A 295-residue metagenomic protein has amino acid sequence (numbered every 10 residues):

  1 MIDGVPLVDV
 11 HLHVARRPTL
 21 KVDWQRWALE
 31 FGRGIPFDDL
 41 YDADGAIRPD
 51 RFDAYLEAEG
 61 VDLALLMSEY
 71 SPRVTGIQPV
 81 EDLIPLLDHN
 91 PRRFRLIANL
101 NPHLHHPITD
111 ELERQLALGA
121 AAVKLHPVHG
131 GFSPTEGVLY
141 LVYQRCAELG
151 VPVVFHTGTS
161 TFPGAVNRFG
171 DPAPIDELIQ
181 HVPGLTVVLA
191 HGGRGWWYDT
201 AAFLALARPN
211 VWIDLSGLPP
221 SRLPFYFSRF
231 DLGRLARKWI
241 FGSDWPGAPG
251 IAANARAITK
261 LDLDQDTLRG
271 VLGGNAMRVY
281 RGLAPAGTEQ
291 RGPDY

Functional and structural regions predicted by a protein language model:
M1-V10, T19-A58, L63, L235-I240 (+1 more regions): Mid-to-C-terminal alpha-helical segments outside catalytic/metal-binding sites
L7-A15, Q115, L178: A generic "structured core" feature
L7-V10, L65-M67, I97-A98, K124 (+3 more regions): Active-site neighborhood of phospho(di)ester-bond hydrolases with catalytic His/Asp-centered motifs
H11, L56, L83, Q115 (+7 more regions): Conserved, mostly hydrophobic/aromatic
A15-P18, S71-V74, P102-H106, G130 (+4 more regions): Active-site environment of divalent metal-dependent phosphoester hydrolases
A46-F52, Q78-I84, P107-D110, D171-I175 (+2 more regions): Alpha-helical scaffolding within the catalytic cores of extracellular/periplasmic polymer-degrading hydrolases
D62-L63, Y70-T161, A165-F169: Active-site gating/metal-coordination segments in enzymes
A120-A122, F132-I240, G287, D294-Y295: Catalytic pocket-lining loop regions of alpha/beta-barrel enzymes, especially the amidohydrolase/enolase/GH5 lineages
